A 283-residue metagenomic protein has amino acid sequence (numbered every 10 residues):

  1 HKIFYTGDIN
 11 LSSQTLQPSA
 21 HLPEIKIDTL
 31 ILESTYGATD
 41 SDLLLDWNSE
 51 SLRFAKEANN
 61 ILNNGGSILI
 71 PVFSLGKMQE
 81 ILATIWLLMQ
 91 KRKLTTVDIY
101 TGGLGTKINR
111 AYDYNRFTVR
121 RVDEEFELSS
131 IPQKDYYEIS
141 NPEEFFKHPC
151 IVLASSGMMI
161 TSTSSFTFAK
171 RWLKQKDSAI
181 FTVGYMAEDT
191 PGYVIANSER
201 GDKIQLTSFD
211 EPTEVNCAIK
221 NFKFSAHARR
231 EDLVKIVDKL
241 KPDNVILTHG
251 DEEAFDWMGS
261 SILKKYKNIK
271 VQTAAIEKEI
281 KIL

Functional and structural regions predicted by a protein language model:
H1-E80, T84-K93, D98: His/Asp/Glu-rich metal-coordinating catalytic cores of metallo-dependent phosphodiesterases/hydrolases acting on
H1-S19, E143-F145, I151, G157 (+3 more regions): Core dinuclear metal-dependent hydrolase active-site scaffold
F4-I9, I31-T35, I70-F73, T101-G103 (+6 more regions): Active-site neighborhood of phospho(di)ester-bond hydrolases with catalytic His/Asp-centered motifs
F54-P191, T248: Hard-cation-handling environments
T163-F168, W172, S225-K239: A short, acidic, amphipathic alpha-helical segment used as a generic capping/interface helix at domain edges
Q205-K235: Generic long, charged, amphipathic alpha-helical segments
V237, K241-L247: Proline-aspartate-enriched helix->loop->beta-strand connector
D256-I280: Short acidic, glycine/proline-enriched helix-loop-strand junctions
